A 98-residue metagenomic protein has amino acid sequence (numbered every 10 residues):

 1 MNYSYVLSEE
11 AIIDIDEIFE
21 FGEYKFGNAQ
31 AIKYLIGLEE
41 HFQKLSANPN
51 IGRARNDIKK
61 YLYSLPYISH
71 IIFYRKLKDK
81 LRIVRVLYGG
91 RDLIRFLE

Functional and structural regions predicted by a protein language model:
M1-K33, G37: Arg/Lys-rich, positively charged N-terminal/basic patches that mediate binding to nucleic acids
D14-E17, Y61, L93-R95: Conserved N-terminal glycine/acidic-rich loop preference
N28, R53, G90-R91: Gly/Ser/Thr-rich helix-start
Q43-A47: Short proline/glycine- and basic residue-enriched helix-capping loop/turn segments at helix->loop/beta transitions
N50-K80: Basic/aromatic recognition patch in beta-strand/loop cores that engages polyanionic ligands
H70, R75-E98: Enriched for short, Lys/Arg-rich terminal
